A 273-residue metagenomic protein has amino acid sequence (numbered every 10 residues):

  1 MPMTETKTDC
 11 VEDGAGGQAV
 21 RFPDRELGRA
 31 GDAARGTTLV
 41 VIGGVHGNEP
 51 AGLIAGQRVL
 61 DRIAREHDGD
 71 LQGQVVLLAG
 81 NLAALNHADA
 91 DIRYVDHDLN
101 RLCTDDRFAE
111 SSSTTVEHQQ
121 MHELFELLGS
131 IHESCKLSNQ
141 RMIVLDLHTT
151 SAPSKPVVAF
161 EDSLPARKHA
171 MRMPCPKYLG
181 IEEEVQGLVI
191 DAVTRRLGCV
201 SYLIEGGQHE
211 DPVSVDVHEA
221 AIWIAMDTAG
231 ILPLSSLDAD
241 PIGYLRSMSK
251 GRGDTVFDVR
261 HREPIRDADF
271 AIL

Functional and structural regions predicted by a protein language model:
M1-L273: Structured catalytic-domain cores with a bias toward divalent-metal coordination
